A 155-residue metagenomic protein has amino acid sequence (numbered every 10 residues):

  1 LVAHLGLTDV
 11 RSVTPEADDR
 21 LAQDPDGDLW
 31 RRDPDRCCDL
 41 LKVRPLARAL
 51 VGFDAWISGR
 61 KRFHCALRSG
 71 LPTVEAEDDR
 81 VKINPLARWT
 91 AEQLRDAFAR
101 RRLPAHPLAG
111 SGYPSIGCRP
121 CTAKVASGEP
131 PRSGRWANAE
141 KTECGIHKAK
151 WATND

Functional and structural regions predicted by a protein language model:
L1-D155: Nucleotide-activated chemistry modules centered on ATP-dependent adenylation/adenylyltransferase
